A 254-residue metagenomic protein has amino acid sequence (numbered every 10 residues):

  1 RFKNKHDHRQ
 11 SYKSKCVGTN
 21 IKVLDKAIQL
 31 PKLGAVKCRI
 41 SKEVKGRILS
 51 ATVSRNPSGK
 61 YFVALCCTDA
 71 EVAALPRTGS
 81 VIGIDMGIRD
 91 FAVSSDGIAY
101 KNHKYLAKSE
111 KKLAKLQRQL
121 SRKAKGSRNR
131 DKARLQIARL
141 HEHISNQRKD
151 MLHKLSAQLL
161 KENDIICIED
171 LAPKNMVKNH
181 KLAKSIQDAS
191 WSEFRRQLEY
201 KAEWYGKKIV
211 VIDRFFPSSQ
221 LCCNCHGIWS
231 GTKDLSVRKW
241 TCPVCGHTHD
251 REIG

Functional and structural regions predicted by a protein language model:
R1-N56: Acidic carboxylate diad motif detector
K42-R47, R55-G254: Positively charged, helix-rich recognition surfaces that bind polyanionic ligands
